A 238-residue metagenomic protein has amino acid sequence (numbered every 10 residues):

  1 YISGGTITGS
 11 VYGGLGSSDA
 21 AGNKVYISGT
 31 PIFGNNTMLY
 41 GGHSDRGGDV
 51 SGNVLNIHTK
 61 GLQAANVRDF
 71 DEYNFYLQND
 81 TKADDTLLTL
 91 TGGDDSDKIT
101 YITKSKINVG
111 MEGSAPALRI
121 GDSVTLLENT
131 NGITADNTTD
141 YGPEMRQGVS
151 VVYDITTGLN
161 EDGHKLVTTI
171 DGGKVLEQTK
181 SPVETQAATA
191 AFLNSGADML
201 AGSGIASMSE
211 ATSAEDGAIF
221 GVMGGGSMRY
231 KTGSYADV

Functional and structural regions predicted by a protein language model:
I2, I7, V11, V25-I27 (+1 more regions): Fold-core signature of tandem repeat domains
G9, N23-V25, N53, D71: Acidic Asp/Glu-based divalent-cation binding sites
S18, P31-F33, Y40-S123: Extracellular beta-strand/loop-rich repeat segments of large surface/secreted proteins
D19-A21, R46-G52, T156-T168: Extracellular interaction modules
I120, T125-N129, Y235-V238: Short secondary-structure subsegments characteristic of cysteine-rich extracellular domains
N137-Q178: Low-complexity acidic/polar repeat-biased segments
L176-V238: Outer membrane beta-barrel translocator domains of Type V secretion systems
